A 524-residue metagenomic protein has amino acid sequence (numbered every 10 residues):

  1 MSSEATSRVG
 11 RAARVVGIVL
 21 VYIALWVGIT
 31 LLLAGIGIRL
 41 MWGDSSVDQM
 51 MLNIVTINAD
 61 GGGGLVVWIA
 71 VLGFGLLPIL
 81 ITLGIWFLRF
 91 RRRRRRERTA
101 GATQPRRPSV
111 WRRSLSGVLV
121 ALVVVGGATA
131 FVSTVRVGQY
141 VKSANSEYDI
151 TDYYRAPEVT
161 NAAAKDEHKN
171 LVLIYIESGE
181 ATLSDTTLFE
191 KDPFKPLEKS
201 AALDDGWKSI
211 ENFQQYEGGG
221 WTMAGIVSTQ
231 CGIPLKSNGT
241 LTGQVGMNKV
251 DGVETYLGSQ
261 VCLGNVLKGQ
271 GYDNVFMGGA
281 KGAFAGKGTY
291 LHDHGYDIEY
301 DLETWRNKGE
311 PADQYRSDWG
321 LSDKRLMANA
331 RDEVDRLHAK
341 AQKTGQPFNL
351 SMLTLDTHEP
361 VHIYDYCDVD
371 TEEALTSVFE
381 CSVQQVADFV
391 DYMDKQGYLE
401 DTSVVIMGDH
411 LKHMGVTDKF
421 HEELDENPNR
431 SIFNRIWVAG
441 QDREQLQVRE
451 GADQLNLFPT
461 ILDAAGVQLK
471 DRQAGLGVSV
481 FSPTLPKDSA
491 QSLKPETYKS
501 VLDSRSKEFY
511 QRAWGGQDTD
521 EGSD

Functional and structural regions predicted by a protein language model:
M1-K142: Transmembrane and membrane-interface helices of multi-pass, inner-membrane envelope-modifying transferases
A13, G17, Y22, W26 (+9 more regions): Amphipathic, alpha-helical segments enriched in basic
I18, I23, I29, I36-I38 (+16 more regions): Weak global preference for isoleucine
M41, S46-V47, S146-D152, T222 (+3 more regions): A diffuse structural propensity rather than consistent per-protein peaks
I54, K142-T160: Short extracytoplasmic/periplasmic juxtamembrane "stem" segments immediately C-terminal to an N-terminal membrane anchor
A130-E147, Q314-Y315, W319-A328: Generic detector of solvent-exposed, compositionally biased contiguous segments
N161-K169, L173-D524: Solvent-exposed soluble domains appended to multi-pass membrane proteins
